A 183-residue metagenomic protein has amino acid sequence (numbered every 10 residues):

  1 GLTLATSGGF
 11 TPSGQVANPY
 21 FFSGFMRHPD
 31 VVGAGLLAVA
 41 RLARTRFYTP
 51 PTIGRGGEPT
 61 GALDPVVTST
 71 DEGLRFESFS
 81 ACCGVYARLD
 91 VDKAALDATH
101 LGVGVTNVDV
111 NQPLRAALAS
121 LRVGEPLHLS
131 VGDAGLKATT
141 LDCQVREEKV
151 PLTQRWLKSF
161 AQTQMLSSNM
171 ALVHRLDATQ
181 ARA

Functional and structural regions predicted by a protein language model:
G1-L136, D142-C143, L152, W156-F160 (+1 more regions): An N-terminus-focused feature that recognizes amino-terminal "leader" regions
